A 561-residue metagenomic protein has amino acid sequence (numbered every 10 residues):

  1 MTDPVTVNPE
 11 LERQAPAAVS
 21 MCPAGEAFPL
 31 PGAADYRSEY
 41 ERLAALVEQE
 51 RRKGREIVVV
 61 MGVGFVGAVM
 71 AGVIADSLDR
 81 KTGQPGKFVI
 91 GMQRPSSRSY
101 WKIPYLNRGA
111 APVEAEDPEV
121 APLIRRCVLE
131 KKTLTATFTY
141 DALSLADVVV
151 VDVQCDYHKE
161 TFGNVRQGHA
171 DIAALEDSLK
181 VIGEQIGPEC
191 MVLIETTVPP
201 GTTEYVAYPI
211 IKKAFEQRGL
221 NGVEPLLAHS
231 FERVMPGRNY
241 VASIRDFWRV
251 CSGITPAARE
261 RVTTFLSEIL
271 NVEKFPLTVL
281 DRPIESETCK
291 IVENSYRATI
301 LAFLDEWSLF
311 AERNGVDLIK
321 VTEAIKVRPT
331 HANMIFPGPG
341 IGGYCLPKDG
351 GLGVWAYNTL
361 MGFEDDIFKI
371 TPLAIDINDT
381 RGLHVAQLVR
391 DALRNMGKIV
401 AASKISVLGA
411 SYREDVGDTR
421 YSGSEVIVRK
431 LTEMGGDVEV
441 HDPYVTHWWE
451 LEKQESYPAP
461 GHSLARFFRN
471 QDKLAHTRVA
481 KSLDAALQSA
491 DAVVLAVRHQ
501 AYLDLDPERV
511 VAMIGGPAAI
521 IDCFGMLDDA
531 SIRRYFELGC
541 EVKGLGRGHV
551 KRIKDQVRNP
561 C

Functional and structural regions predicted by a protein language model:
T2-C561: Structural/interface elements that position substrates and couple domains in central-metabolism enzymes
